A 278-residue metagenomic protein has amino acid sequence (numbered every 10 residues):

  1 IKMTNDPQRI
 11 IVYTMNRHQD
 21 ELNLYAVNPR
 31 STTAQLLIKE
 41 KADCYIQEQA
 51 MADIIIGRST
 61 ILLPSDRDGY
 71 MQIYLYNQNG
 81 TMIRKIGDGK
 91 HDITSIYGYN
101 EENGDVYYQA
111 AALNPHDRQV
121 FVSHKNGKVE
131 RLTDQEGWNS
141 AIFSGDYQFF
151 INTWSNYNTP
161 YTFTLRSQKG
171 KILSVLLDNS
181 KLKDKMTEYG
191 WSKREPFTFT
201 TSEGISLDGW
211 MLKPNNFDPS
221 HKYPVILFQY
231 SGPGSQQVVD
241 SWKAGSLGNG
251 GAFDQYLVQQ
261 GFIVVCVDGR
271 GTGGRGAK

Functional and structural regions predicted by a protein language model:
I1, V27-M51, N77-N100, A111-L113 (+2 more regions): Multi-bladed beta-propeller domains
M3, I11-H18, N28, I54-G69 (+6 more regions): Beta-strand C-termini and the immediately following turn/loop, strongest in propeller blades
M3-D20, I61-D68, F199-I205, L257 (+1 more regions): C-terminal substrate/ligand-recognition segments
D20-L22, S31-E40, G234, F262: Hydrophobic helix-coil surface modules that form long, contiguous segments used for peptide/substrate interaction
N23-Y25, Q72-Y74, Q119-F121, T162-T164: A short loop-to-beta-strand structural motif that recurs across blades of beta-propeller domains
S140-K278: Serine-hydrolase catalytic core recognition
